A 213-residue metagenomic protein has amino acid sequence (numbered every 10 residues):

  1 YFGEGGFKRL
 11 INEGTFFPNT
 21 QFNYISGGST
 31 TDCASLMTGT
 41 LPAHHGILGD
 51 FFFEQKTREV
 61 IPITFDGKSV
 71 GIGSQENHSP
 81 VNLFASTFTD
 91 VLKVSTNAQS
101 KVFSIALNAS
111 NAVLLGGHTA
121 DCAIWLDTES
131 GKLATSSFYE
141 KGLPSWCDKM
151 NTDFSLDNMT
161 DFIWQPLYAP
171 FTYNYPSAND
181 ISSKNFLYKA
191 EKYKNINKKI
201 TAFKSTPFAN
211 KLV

Functional and structural regions predicted by a protein language model:
F2-H45, K101-I105: Short, structured active-site-proximal loop/turn typified by the sulfatase FGly-forming signature C/S-X-P-X-R
L41, G49-V213: His/Asp/Glu-rich, glycine-adjacent segments that coordinate divalent cations and/or stabilize oxyanion chemistry on
